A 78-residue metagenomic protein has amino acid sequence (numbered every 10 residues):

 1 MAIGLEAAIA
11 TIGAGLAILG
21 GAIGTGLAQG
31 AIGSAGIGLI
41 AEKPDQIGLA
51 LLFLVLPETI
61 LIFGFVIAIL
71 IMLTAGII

Functional and structural regions predicted by a protein language model:
M1-I78: Hydrophobic, small-residue-rich transmembrane alpha-helices and their short perimembrane loops in multi-pass membrane
